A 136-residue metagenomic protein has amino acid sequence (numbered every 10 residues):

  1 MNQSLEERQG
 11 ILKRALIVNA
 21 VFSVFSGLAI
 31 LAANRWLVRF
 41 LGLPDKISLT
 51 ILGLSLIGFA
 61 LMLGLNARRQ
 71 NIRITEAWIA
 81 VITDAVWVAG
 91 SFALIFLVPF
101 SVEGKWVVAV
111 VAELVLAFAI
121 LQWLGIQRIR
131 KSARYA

Functional and structural regions predicted by a protein language model:
M1-S23: Cytosolic juxtamembrane helix and N-cap/initiation of the first transmembrane helix
I11, M62-N71, Q122-W123: C-terminal ends of transmembrane helices
V18-L31, K46-R68, I79-F92, E113-A117: Core segments of alpha-helical transmembrane spans in multipass integral membrane proteins
N34-P44, P99-E103: Membrane-interface helix termini and inter-helical loops of multi-pass transporters
R69-T75, S101, R130-K131: Membrane-interface helix-boundary motifs at transmembrane edges
A89-A109, G125-Q127: Membrane-helix boundary connector in multi-pass membrane proteins
V98-P99, E113-A136: Membrane-water interface at the C-terminal end of transmembrane alpha helices
